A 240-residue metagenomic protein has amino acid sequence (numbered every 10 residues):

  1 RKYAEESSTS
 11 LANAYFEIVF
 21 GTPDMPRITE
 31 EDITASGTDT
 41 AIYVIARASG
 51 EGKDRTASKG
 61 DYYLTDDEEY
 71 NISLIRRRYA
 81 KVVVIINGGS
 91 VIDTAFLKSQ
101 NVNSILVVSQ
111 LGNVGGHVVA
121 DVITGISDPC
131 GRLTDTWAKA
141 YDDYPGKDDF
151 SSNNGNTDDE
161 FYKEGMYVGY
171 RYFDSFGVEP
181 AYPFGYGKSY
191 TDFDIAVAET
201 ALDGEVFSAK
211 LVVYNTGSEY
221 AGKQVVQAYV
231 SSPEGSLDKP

Functional and structural regions predicted by a protein language model:
R1-P240: C-terminal non-catalytic regions of proteins with extracellular/luminal or membrane-system context
